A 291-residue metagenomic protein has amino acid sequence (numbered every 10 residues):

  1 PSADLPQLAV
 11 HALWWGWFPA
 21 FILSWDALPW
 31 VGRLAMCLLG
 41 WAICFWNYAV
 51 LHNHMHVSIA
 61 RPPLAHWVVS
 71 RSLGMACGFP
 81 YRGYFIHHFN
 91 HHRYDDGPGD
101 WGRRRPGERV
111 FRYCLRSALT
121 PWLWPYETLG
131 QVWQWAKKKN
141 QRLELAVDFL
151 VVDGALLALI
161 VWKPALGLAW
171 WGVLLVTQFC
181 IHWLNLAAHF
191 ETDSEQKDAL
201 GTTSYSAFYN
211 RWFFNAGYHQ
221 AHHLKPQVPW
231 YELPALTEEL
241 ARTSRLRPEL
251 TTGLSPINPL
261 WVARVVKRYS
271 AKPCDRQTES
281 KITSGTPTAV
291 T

Functional and structural regions predicted by a protein language model:
P1-W46, V50-L51, M55, L64-W67 (+2 more regions): Non-catalytic, topology-defining segments of multipass membrane proteins
W25-A27, E191, A207-F208: Short, flexible segments with low predicted structural confidence
N47-V57, Y84-D96, L184-D193, W212-V228: Histidine-centered catalytic micro-motifs
R61, A65, T192-D193, N215 (+1 more regions): A generic structural micro-environment signature that highlights single residues at secondary-structure boundaries
W67-A76, K197-N210: Membrane-cytosol interface motif
N140-A188, D198-G201, S206-A207, F214-Y218: C-terminal membrane-associated helical module and adjoining short loops/tails
Q178, H182-W183, H223, E249 (+1 more regions): Intrinsic structural disorder
